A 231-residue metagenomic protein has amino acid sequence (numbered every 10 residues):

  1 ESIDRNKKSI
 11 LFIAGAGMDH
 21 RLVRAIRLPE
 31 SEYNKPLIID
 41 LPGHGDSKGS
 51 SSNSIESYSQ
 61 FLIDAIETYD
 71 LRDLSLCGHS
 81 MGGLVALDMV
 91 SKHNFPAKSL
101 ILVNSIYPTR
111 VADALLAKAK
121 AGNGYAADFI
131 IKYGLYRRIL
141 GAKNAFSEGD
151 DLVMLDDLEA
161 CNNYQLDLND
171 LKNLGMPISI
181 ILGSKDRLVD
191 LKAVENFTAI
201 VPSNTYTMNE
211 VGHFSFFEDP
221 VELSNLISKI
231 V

Functional and structural regions predicted by a protein language model:
S2-K48: Conserved HGGG/HGGXW glycine-rich cap/lid loop of the alpha/beta-hydrolase fold
I13, L41, V103, M208-V211: Alpha/beta-hydrolase
A14-A16, L74, G78-S80, G183: Conserved alpha/beta-hydrolase "nucleophile elbow" surrounding the catalytic nucleophile
R27-P29, G175-V211, F217: Conserved loop-alpha-helix segment in the C-terminal half of the alpha/beta-hydrolase fold that carries the catalytic
K35-C77, N225: Active-site loop/oxyanion-hole signature of alpha/beta-hydrolase fold enzymes
L84-D128: Flexible "cap/lid" loop of the alpha/beta hydrolase fold
A114-N173: Conserved alpha/beta-hydrolase catalytic His-Asp/Glu region
F217-K229: Post-His helix in hydrolase/transferase enzymes
